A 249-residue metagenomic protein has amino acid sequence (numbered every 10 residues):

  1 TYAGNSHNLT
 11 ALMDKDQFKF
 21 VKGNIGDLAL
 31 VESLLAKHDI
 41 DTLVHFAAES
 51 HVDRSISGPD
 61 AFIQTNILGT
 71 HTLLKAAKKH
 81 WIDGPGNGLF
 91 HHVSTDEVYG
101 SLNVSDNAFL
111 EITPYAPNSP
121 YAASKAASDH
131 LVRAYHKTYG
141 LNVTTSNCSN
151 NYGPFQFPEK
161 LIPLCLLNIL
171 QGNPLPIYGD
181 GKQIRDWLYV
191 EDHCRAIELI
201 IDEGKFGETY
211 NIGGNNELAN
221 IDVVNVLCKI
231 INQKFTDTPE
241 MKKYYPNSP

Functional and structural regions predicted by a protein language model:
T1-N151, Q171, E191, N220 (+2 more regions): N-terminal Rossmann-like NAD(P)+-binding domain of SDR-like oxidoreductases, especially those catalyzing
G4, G23-G26, P163, L167-P249: C-terminal substrate-binding subdomain of Rossmann-fold SDR/epimerase-dehydratase oxidoreductases
N5, P154-P158, N216: Residue-level signature of the cytosolic catalytic core of signaling kinases
R54, I112, P158, M241-Y244: Residue-level detector of alpha-helical hydrophobic segments embedded in or interacting with membranes
S105, P158-L166: A glycine/serine/threonine-rich, flexible loop-to-helix segment that serves as the NAD(P) cofactor-binding "lid"
